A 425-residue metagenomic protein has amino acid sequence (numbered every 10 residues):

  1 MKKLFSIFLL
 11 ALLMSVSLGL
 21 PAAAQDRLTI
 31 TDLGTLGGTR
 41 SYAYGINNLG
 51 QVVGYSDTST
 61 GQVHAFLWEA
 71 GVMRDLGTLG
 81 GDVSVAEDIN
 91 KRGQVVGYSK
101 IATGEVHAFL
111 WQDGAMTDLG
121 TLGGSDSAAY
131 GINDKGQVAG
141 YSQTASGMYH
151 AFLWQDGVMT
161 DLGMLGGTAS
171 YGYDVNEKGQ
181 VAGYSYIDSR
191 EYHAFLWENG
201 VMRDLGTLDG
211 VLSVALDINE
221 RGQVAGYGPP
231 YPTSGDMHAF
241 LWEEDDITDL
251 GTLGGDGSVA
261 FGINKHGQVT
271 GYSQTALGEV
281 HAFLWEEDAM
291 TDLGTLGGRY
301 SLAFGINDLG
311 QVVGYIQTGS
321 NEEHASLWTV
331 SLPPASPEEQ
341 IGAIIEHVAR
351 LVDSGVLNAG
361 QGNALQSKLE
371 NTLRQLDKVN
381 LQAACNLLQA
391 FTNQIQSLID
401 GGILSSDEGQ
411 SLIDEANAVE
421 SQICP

Functional and structural regions predicted by a protein language model:
L4-F5, L20-P333: Residue-level hotspots at or immediately adjacent to binding/recognition sites across diverse folds
F8-S17: Bacterial N-terminal signal peptides
P333-P425: Soluble extracellular-acting proteins and domains
